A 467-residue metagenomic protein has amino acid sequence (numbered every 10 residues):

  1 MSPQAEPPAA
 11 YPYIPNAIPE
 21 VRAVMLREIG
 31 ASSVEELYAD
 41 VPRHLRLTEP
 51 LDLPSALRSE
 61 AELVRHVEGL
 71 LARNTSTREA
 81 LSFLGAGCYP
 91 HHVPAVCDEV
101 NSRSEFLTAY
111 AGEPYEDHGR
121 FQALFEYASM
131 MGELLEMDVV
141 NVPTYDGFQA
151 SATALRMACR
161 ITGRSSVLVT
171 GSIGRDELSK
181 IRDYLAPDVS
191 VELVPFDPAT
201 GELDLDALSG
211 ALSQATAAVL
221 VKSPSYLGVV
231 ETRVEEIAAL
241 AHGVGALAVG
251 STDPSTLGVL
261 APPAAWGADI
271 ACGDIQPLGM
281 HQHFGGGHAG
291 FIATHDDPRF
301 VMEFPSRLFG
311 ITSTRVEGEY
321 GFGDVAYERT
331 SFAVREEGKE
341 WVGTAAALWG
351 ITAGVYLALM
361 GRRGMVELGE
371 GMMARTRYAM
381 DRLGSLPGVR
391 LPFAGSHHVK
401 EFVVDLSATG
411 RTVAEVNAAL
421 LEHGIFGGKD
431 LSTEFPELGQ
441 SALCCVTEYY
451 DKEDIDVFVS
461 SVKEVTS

Functional and structural regions predicted by a protein language model:
M1-I18, M25, R315-G318: Charged, compositionally biased N-terminal leader segments and the immediate start of the first structured element
Y11-P15, R27, L53-L57, D117 (+14 more regions): Hydrophobic alpha-helical scaffolding
E20, A39-E126, G132: N-terminal entrance/gating region of PLP-dependent enzymes' catalytic architecture
A31-L45, A268-G273: TRNA-binding/sensing appendages of the translation machinery
P114-E116, G132-A152: Short loop-beta-helix segment that forms the pyridoxal 5′-phosphate
Q149-G321, G410, A414-A418, S432 (+2 more regions): Conserved PLP-enzyme active-site core in the AAT-like
L278-P387, P392-G395, V399: Active-site C-terminal subdomain of aminotransferase-like
R363-F458: Conserved C-terminal alpha-helix-loop-beta "cap" of PLP-dependent enzymes that closes/shapes the active-site mouth
